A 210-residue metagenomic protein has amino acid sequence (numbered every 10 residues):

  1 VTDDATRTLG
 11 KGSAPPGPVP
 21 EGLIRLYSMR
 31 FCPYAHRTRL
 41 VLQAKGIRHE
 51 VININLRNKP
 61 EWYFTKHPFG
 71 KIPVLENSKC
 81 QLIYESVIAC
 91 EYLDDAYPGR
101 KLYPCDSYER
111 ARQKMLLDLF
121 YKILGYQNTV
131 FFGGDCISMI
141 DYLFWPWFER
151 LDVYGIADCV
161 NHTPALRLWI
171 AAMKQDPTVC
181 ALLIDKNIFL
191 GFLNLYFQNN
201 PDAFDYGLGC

Functional and structural regions predicted by a protein language model:
V1-N128, C136, N200, G207-C210: GST-like domain detector, emphasizing the conserved glutathione-binding G-site in the N-terminal thioredoxin-like
K11, N77, I184-D185, L195: Generic detector of low-complexity/intrinsically disordered segments and short hydrophobic N-terminal stretches
K59, A165, K186-G191: Short amphipathic alpha-helical segments embedded in low-complexity Lys/Glu-rich regions
F64, Y154, C159, N194-L195: A generic membrane alpha-helix/interface feature
Y108, R112-I184: GST-like fold's C-terminal all-alpha helical module
I188-C210: C-terminal helix/juxtamembrane-tail motif
